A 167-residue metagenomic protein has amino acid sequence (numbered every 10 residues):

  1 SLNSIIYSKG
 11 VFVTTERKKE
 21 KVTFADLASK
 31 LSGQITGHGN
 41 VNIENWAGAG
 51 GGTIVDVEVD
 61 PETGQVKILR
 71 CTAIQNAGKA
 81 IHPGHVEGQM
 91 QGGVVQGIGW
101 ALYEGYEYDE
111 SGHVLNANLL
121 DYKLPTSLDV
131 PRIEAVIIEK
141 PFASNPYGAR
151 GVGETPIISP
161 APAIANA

Functional and structural regions predicted by a protein language model:
S1-N166: C-terminal catalytic domains of large/alpha subunits in multi-subunit enzymes
